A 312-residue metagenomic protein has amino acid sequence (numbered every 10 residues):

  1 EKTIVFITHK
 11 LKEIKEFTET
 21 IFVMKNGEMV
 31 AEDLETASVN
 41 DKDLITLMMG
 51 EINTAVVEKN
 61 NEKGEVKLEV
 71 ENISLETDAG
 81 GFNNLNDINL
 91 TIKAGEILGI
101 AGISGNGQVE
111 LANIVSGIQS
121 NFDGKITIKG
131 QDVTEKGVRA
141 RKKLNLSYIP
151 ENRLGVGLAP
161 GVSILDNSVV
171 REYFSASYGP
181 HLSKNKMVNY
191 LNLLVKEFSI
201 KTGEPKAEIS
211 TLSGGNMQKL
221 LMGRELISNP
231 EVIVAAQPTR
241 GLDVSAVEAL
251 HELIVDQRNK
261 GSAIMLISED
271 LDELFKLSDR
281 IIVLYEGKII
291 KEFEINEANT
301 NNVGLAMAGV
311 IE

Functional and structural regions predicted by a protein language model:
E1-E312: Glycine-rich phosphate-binding loops of nucleotide-dependent enzymes
